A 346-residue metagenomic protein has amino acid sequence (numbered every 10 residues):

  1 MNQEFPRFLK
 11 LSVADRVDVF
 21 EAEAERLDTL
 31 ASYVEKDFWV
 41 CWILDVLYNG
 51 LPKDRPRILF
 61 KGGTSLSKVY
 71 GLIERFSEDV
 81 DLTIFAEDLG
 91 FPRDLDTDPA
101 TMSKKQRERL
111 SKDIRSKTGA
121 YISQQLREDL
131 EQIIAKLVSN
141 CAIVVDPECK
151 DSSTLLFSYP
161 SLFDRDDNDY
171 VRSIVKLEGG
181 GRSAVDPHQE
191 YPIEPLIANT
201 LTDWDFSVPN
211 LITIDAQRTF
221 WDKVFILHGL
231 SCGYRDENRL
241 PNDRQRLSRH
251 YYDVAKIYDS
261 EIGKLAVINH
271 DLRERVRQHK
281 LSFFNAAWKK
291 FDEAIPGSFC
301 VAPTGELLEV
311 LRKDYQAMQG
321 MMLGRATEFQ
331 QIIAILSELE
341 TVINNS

Functional and structural regions predicted by a protein language model:
M1-I58, I73-E74, A86-S346: Structured mid-to-C-terminal alpha-helical surface segments
F60-T64: Glycine-rich beta-strand-to-loop/alpha-helix junction loops that act as flexible
S67: Betabetaalpha-Me/HNH-type nuclease active-site subdomain
Y70: N-terminal active-site beta-alpha-beta segment that forms phosphate/nucleotide-binding and substrate-recognition loops
